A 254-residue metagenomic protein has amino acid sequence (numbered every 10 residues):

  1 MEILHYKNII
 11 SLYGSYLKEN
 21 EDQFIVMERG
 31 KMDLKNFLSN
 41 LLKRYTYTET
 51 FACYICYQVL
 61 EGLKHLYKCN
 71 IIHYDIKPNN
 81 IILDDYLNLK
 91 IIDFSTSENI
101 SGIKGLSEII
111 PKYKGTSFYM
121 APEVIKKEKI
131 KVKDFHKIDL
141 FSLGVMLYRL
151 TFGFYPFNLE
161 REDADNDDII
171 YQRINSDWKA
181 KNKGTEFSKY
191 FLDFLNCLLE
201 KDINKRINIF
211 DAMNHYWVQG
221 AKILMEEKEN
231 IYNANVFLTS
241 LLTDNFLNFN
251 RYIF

Functional and structural regions predicted by a protein language model:
S11-Q23: Short beta-strand micro-motifs within the conserved protein kinase catalytic domain, predominantly in the N-lobe
N20-D33: Conserved short submotifs of the Hanks-type protein kinase catalytic core that shape the nucleotide-binding pocket
I55-C56: Activation segment signature within eukaryotic-like protein kinase domains
Y67-D84: Catalytic-loop of the protein kinase fold
D84-S117: Activation segment/activation loop of eukaryotic-type protein kinase catalytic domains
F154-E200: C-terminal lobe of the eukaryotic/viral protein kinase catalytic domain
E200-K205, I209-M225: Terminal C-lobe "cap" of eukaryotic-type protein kinase domains
